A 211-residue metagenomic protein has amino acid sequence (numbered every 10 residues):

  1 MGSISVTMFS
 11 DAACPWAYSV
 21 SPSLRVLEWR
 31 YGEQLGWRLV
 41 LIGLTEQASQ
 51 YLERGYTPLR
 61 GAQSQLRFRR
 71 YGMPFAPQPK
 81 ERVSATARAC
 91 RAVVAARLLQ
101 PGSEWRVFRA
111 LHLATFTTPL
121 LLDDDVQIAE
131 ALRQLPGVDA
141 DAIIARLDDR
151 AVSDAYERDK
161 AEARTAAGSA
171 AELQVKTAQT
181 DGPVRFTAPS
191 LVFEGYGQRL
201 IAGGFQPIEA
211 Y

Functional and structural regions predicted by a protein language model:
M1-T7: Extreme N-terminal starter segment of soluble prokaryotic enzymes
S3, E81, T180-G182: Residues embedded in well-ordered secondary-structure elements
I4, C90, A188-P189: Change "...and in nucleic-acid phosphodiester-cleaving endonucleases..." to "...and in nucleic-acid processing enzymes
S10-A13: Short pre-active-site segment immediately N-terminal to redox-active cysteine/selenocysteine motifs in thiol-based
W16: Short, cysteine/histidine-rich loop/knuckle motifs that typically chelate Zn2+
S19-V126: Structural alpha/beta surface segment adjacent to cysteine/selenocysteine redox centers across thiol/disulfide enzymes
V20-E28, A110-Y211: C-terminal cap of thioredoxin/glutaredoxin-like
